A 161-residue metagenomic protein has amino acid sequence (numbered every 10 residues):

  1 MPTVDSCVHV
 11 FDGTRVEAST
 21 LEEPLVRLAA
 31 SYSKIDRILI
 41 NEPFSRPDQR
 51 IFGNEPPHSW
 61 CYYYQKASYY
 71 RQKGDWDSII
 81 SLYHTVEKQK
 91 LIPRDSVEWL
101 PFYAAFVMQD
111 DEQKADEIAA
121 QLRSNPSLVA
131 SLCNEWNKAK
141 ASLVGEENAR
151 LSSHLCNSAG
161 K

Functional and structural regions predicted by a protein language model:
M1-K161: C-terminal luminal/periplasmic domains and tails of membrane-associated envelope-modifying transferases
